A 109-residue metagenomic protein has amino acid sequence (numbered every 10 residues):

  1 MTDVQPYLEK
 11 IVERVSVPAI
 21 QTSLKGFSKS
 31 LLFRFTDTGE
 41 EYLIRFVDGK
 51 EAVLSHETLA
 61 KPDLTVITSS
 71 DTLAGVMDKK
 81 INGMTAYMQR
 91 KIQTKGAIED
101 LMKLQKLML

Functional and structural regions predicted by a protein language model:
M1-L109: Feature captures hydrophobic
